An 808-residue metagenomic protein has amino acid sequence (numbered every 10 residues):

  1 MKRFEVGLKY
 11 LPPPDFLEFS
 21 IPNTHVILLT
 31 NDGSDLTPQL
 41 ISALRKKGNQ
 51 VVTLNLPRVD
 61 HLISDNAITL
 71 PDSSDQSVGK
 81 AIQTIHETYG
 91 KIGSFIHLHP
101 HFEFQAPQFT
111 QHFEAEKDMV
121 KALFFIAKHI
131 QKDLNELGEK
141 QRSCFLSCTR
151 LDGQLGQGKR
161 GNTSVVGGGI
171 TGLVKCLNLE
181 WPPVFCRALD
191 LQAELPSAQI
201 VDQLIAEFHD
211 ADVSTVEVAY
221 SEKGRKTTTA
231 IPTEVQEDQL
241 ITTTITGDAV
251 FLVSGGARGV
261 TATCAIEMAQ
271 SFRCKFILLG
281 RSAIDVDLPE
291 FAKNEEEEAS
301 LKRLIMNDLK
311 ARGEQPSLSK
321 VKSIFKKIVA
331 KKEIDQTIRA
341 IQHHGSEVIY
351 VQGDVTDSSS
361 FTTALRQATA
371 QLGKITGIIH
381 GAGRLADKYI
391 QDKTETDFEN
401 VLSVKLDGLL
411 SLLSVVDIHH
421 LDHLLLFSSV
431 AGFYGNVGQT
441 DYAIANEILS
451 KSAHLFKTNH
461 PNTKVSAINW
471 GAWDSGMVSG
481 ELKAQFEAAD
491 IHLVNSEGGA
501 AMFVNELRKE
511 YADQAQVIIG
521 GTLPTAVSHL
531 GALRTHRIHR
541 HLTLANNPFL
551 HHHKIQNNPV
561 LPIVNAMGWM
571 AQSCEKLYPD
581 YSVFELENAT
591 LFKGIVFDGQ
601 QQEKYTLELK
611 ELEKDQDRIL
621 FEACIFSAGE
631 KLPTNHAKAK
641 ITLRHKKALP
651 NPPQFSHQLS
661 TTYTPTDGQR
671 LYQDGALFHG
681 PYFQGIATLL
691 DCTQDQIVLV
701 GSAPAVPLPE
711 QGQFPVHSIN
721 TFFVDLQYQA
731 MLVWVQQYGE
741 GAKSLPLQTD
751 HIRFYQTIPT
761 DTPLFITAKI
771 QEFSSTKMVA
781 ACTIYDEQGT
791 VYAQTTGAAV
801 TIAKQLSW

Functional and structural regions predicted by a protein language model:
K2-E136, S197-I205, H209-S428, K483-A500 (+1 more regions): NAD(P)H/NAD(P)+-dependent Rossmann-fold oxidoreductase cores
D35-P38, Q50, A198-T215, L493-W808: Acyl-thioester-processing domains in fatty-acid/polyketide/NRPS systems
D35-T37, D60-H61, F102-P107, S143 (+23 more regions): Flexible loop/turn segments at secondary-structure boundaries
K46-N49, T88-K91, Q131-S143, L177-V184 (+13 more regions): Secondary-structure transition/capping motifs at alpha-helix termini and the adjoining loop/turn into the next element
L56-I63, R150-G161, V165-L204, A283-P289 (+6 more regions): Flexible, glycine-rich beta-alpha linker
G93-P100, C144-C148, H380-G381, L421-S428 (+3 more regions): Active-site-adjacent bridging/hinge elements
S164, G168, G172-C176, G255 (+3 more regions): Phosphopantetheine-attachment site and its flanking helix in carrier
